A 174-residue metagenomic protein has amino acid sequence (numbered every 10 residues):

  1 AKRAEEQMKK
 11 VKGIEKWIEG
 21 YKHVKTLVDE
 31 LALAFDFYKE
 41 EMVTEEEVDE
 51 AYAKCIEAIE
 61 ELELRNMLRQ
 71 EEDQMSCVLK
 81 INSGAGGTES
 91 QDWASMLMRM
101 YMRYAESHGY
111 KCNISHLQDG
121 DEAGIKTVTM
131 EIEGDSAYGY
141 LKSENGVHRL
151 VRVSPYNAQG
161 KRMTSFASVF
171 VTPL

Functional and structural regions predicted by a protein language model:
A1-R3: Short amphipathic helix-turn modules centered on a small-residue break
E6-L174: A conserved glycine-rich
